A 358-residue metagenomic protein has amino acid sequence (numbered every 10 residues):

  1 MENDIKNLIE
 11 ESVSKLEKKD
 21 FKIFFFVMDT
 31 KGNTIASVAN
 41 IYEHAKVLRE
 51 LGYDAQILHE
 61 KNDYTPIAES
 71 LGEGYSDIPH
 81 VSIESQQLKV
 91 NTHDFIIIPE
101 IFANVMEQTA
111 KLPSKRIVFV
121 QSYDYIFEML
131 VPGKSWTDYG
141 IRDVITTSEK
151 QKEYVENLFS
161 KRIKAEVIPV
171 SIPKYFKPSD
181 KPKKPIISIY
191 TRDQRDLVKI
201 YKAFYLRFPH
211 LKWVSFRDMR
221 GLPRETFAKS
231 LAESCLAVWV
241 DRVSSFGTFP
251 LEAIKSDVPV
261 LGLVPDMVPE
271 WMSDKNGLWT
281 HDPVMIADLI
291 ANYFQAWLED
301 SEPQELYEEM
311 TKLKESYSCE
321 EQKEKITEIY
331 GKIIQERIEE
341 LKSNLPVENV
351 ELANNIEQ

Functional and structural regions predicted by a protein language model:
K6-E10, Q56, Y64-I141: Extended catalytic core of nucleotide-activated donor transferases of GT-like folds
M28-N40: A short, glycine/small-residue-rich beta-strand->loop->alpha-helix junction that serves as a flexible
S37-N40, E153-F227: Conserved catalytic-core segment of nucleotide-activated headgroup transferases in glycan assembly
R242: Aromatic "clamp/platform" in nucleotide-sugar-dependent glycosyltransferases that forms part of the donor/acceptor
P259-G262: Short hydrophobic beta-strand element within catalytic cores of glycosyltransferases and related nucleotide-activated
P265-W279: Short acidic/histidine- and often glycine-rich active-site loop of Leloir-type glycosyltransferases that engages
D282-P303: C-terminal "capping" alpha-helix adjacent to the active site of nucleotide-linked donor transferases in cell-envelope
L298-N354: A charged, aromatic-enriched C-terminal amphipathic alpha-helix characteristic of glycosyltransferases across folds
